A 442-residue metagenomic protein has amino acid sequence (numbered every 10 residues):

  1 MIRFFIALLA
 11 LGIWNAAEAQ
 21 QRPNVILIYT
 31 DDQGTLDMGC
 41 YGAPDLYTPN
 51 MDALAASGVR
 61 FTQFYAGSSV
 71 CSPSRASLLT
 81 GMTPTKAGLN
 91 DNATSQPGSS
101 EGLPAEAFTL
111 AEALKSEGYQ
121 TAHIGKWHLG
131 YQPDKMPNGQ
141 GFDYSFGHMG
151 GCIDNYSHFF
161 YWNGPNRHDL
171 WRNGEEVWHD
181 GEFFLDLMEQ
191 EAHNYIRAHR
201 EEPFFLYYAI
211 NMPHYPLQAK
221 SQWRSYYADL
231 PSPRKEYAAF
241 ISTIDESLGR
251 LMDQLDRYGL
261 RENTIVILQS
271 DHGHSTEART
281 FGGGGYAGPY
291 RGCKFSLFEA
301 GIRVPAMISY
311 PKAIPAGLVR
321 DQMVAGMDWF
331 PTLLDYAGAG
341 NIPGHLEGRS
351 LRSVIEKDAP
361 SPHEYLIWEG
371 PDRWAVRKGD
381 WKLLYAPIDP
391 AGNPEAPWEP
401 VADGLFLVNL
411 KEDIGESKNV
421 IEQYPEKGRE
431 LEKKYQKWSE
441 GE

Functional and structural regions predicted by a protein language model:
I2-F4, E18-F406, I414-G441: Formylglycine-dependent sulfatase
F4-I13: Sec-dependent N-terminal signal peptides
